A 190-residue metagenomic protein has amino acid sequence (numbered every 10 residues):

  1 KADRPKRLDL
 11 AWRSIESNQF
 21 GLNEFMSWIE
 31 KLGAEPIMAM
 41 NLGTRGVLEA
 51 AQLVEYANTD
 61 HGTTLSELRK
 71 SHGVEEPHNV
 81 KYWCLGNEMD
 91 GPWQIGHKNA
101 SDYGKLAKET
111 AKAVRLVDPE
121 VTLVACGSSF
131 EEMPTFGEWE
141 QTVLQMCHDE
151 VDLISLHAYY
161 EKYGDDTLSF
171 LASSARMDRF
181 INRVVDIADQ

Functional and structural regions predicted by a protein language model:
K1-L22, S27, T63-W93, A158-G164: Aromatic- and acidic-residue-enriched carbohydrate-binding clefts of CAZyme catalytic domains
K1-T59, A100-V124, S174-M177: Aromatic-lined substrate-binding rim segments of carbohydrate-active enzymes
K31, P77, C147-H148: Alpha-helix termination/capping residues and helix-transition junctions
G33, H61, W93, V185-A188: Structural motif corresponding to the C-terminal cap of alpha-helices
P36-M40, K81-L85, L123-C126, D152-L156: Hydrophobic faces of well-ordered beta-strands that scaffold small-molecule active sites in alpha/beta enzyme cores
G43-R45, E88-D90, S128-P134: Short, internal active-site loops enriched in acidic
A57, E67-R69, N99-Q190: Noncatalytic carbohydrate-binding groove/subsite architecture in carbohydrate-active enzymes
